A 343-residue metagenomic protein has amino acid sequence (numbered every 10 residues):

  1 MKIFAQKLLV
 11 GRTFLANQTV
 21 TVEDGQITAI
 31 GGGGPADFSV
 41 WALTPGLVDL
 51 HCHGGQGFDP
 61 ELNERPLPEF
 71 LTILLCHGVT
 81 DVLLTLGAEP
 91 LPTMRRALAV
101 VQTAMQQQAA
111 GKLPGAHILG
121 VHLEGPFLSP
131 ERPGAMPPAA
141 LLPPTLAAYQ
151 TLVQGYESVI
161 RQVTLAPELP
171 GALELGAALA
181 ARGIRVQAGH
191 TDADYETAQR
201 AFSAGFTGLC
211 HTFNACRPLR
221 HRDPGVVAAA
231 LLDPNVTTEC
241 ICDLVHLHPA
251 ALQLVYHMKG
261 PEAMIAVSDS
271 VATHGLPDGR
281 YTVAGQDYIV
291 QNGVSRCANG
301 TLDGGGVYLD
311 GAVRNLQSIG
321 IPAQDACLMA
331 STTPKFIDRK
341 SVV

Functional and structural regions predicted by a protein language model:
M1-A5, G31-P68, T72: Replace "His-x-His-based motif
M1-G33, K340: N-terminal metal-binding scaffold of metallo-dependent hydrolase/deaminase domains
L47, G54-P60, L83-T93, A215-L232: Active-site loop-to-helix "anion-binding N-cap" substructures in soluble metabolic enzymes
H53, P68-V100, G115-S129, Y156-E168 (+4 more regions): Divalent metal-dependent hydrolysis catalytic cores, especially in the metallo-beta-lactamase
T72-L83, S129-E157, R200-T212, D223 (+2 more regions): Active-site gating loops and adjacent loop-to-helix segments of metal-dependent hydrolytic enzymes
A97-E124, E131-Y195: Metal-dependent enolase-superfamily TIM-barrel catalytic cores that perform enediolate-based chemistry
Q150-L276: Active-site core of metal-dependent hydrolases
G225-E239, Y256-S268, T273-S341: His/Asp/Glu-enriched, well-ordered alpha-helical/loop segment that forms or immediately abuts the divalent-metal
